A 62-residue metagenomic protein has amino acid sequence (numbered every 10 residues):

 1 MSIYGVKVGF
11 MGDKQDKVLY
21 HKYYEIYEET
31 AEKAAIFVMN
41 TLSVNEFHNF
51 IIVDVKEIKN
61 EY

Functional and structural regions predicted by a protein language model:
M1-H21: Short aromatic-glycine-(Arg/Gly/Cys) micro-motifs in beta-strand/loop hairpins
V6-V8, I26, V55: Hydrophobic aliphatic residue packing
D13-D16, E28, D54: Acidic-enriched, low-complexity/disordered segments with a strong bias for Aspartate over Glutamate
V18-T30: A short, exposed loop/beta-hairpin motif centered on an aromatic-Gly-Thr core
N40-Y62: Short, mixed-charge low-complexity intrinsically disordered segments
